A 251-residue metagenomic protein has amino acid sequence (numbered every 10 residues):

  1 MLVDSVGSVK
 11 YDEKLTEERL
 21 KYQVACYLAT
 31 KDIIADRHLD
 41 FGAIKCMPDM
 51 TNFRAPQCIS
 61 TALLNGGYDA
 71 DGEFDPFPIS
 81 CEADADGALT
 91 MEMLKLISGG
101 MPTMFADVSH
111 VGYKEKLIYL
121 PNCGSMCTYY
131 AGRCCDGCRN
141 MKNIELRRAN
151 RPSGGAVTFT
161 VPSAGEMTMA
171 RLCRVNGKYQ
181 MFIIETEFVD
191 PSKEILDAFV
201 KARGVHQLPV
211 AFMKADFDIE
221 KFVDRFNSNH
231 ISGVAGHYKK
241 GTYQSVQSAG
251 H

Functional and structural regions predicted by a protein language model:
L2-H251: Anaerobic metallocofactor- and corrinoid-dependent redox/one-carbon enzyme cores, especially those from methanogenesis
